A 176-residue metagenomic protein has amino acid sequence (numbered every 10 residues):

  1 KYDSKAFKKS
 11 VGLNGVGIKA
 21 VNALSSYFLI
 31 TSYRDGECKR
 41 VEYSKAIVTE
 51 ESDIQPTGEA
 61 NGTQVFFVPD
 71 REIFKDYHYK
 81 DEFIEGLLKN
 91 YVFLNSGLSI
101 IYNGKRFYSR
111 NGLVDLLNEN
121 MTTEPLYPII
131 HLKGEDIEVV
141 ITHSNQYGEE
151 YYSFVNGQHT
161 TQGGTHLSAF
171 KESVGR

Functional and structural regions predicted by a protein language model:
Y2-M121: GHKL-type ATPase core
E82-E85, K89-Y91, G97-R176: GHKL/Histidine-kinase-like ATPase module
